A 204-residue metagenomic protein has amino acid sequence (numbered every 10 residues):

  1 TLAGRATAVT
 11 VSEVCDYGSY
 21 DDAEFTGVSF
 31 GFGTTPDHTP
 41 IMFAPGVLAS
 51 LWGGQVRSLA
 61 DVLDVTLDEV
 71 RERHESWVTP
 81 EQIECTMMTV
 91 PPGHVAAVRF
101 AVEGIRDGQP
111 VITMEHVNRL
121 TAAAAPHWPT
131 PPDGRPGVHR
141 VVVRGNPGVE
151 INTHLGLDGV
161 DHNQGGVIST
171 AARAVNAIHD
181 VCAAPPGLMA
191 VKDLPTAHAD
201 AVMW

Functional and structural regions predicted by a protein language model:
L2-E75: Conserved anion/nucleotide-ligand pocket segment
E13-D21, L63, R73-E81, G104-G108 (+3 more regions): Glycine-rich beta-alpha junction loops
G18-T26, E81-Q82, T196-W204: Short, mixed-charge aromatic SLiMs
F30-P36, W77-V78, P147-H154: Short amphipathic alpha-helical segments, especially helix-boundary/capping motifs
H38-T39, E81-T86, T153: Generic signal for short, ordered secondary-structure residues within or immediately flanking folded domains
E72-T79, D193-A199: A glycine-rich phosphate-binding loop feature that marks nucleotide/adenosyl-phosphate handling sites
T86-W204: C-terminal active-site/capping subdomain that shapes the small-molecule cofactor and substrate pocket of enzyme
